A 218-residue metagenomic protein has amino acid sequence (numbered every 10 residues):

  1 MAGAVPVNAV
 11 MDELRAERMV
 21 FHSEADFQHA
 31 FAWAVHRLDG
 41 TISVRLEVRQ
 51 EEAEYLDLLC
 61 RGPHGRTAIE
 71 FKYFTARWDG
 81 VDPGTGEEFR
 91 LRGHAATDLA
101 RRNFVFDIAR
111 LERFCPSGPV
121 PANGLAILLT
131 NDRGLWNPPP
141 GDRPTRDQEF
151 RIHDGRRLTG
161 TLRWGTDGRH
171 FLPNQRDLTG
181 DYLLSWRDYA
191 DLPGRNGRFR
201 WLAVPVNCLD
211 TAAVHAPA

Functional and structural regions predicted by a protein language model:
A2-E47: Acidic-basic catalytic patches of nuclease active cores, encompassing PD-(D/E)XK and other metal-cofactor nuclease
S23, F27, L99-D107: Soluble or luminal CAZymes and related metallo-dependent hydrolases
I42-A68: Catalytic centers of nucleases
L58-C60, G65-L91, L111: Conserved catalytic cores of phosphodiester-cleaving nucleases, focusing on short active-site segments
A68, L125-L128: Structural beta-sheet core signal
R90-R102: Surface-exposed cleft-lining segments at the edges of enzyme active sites
R110-A122: A structural motif corresponding to the C-terminal end of an alpha-helix and its immediate exit/capping segment
V120, D132-A218: Non-catalytic C-terminal interaction segments of nucleic acid-processing enzymes
